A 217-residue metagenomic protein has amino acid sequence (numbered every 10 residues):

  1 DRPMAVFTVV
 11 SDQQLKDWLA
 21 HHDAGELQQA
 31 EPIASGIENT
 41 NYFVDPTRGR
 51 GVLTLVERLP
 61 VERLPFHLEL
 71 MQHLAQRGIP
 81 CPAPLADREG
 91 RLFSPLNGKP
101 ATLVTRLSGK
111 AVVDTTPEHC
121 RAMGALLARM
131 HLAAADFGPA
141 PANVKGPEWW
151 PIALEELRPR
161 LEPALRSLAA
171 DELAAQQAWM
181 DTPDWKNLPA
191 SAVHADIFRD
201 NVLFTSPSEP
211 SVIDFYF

Functional and structural regions predicted by a protein language model:
R2-E89, T205-P207: Conserved NTP-binding catalytic cores of kinases and kinase-like/nucleotidyltransferase enzymes across multiple kinase
V10-H21, G138-A140, P151-A195, T205-P207: An alpha-helical support segment within catalytic cores of ATP-dependent transferases
T40-Y42, P100-T102, S191: Short beta-strand micro-motifs in enzyme catalytic cores
D45-P139: ATP-binding pocket architecture of kinase catalytic cores
D214-F217: Activation of the activation-loop gatekeeper triad in protein kinase-fold domains
